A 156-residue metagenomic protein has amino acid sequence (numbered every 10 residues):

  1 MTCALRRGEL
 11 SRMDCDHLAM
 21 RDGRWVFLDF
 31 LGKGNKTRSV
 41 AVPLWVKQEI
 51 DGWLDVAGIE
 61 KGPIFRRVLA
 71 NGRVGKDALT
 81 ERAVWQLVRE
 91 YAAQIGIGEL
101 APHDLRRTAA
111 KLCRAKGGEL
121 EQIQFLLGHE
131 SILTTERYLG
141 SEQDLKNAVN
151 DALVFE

Functional and structural regions predicted by a protein language model:
C3, R7-G52, V56, R66 (+1 more regions): Conserved tyrosine-mediated DNA breakage-rejoining catalytic core shared by Y-recombinases
L31, T80, P102-H103: Residue-level marker of regulatory loop/turn positions in helix-turn-helix DNA-binding domains and in histidine
L31-G34, L127-A152: Catalytic-site neighborhood detector that most strongly recognizes the C-terminal catalytic loop/helix of tyrosine
V40, I59-E60, W85-F125: Short, basic (Lys/Arg/His-rich) helix/loop patches that form interaction surfaces in the mid-to-C-terminal regions
P43-I97: Active-site/catalytic core of tyrosine-dependent DNA strand-transfer enzymes
T80, E119, E130-S131: Short coil turns linking two alpha-helices in DNA-binding domains
T80, T108, T134-T135: Ser/Thr-centric signal marking residues that sit in or immediately flank functional binding/regulatory motifs
